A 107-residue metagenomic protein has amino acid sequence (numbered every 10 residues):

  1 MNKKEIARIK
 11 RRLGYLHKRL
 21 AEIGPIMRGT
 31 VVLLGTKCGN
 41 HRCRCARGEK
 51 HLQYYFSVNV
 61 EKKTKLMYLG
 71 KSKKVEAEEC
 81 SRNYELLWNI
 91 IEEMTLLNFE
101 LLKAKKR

Functional and structural regions predicted by a protein language model:
M1-R107: A positively charged, amphipathic N-terminal helix/segment that binds anionic biomolecules
